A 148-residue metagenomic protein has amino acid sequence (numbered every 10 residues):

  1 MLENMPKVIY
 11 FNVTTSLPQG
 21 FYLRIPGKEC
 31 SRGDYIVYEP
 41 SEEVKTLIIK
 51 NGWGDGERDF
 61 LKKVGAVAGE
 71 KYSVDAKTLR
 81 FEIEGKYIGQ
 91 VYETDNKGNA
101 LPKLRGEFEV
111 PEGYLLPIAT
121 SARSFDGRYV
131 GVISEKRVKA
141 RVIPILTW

Functional and structural regions predicted by a protein language model:
M1-D59, A76, E107-E109, R128-W148: Protein maturation boundaries and topogenic segments
P26-K28, Y72, F81, A100-R105: Phosphate-binding glycine-rich loops and adjacent basic patches that engage nucleotide phosphates, nucleic-acid
G27, S41, A76-K77, E84-K86 (+2 more regions): Surface loops and adjacent helix of pleckstrin homology
C30, E82, S124: Loop/helix-junction capping segments adjacent to catalytic residues or to phosphate/diphosphate-binding pockets
D55-Q90: Mid-length scaffold segments of soluble, non-membrane domains
Q90-V142, L146: Acidic/glycine-rich C-terminal interaction modules and beta/coil loop segments that lie outside canonical DNA-binding
